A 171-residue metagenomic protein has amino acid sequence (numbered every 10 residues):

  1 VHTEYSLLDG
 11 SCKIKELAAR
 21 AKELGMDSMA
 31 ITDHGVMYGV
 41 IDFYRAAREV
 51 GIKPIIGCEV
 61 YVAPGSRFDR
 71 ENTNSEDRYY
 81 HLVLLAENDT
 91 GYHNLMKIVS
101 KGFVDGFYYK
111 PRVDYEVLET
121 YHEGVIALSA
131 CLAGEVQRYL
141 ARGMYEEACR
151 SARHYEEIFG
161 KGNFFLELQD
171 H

Functional and structural regions predicted by a protein language model:
V1-H171: Phosphodiester-processing cores and adjacent nucleic acid-binding clamps
